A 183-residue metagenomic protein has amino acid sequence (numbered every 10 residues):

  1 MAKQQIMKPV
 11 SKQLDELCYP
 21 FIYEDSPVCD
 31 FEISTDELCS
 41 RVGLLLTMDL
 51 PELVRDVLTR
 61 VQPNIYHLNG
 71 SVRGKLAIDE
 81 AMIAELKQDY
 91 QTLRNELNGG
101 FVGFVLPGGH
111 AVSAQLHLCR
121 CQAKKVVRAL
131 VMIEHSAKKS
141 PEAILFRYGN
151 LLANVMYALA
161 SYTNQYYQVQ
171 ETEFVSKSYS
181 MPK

Functional and structural regions predicted by a protein language model:
M1-K183: Phosphate/pyrophosphate-binding loop motifs in nucleotide- or prenyl diphosphate-using proteins
